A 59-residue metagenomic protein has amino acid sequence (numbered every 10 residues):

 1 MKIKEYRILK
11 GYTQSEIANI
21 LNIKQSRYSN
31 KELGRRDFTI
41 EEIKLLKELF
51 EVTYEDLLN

Functional and structural regions predicted by a protein language model:
M1, I40-E41: Residue-level marker for well-ordered alpha-helical positions
K2-I20, F50: Short basic helix-loop element that most often maps to the first helix and adjoining turn of HTH DNA-binding modules
I3, I17-A18, Y28-K31, L57: Conserved hydrophobic/aromatic packing and binding residues within compact polymer-binding modules
L9, D37-F38: Residue-level recognition of alpha-helix initiation/capping sites
G11, E32, L45-E48: N-terminal cationic leader/targeting segments used for protein routing and processing
T13, K24-R27, T53: Short coil turns linking two alpha-helices in DNA-binding domains
N22, E41-D56: DNA major-groove recognition helix of helix-turn-helix/homeodomain DNA-binding modules
I23-D37: Recognition helix of helix-turn-helix/homeodomain-like DNA-binding domains that insert into the DNA major groove
